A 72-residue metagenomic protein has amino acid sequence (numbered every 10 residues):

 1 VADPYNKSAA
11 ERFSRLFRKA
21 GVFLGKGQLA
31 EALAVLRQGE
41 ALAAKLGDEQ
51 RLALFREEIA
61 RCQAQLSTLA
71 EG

Functional and structural regions predicted by a protein language model:
V1, E40-A41, G47-D48: Amphipathic alpha-helical segments of tetratricopeptide repeats
E58-G72: Alpha-helical linker/edge segments of TPR/alpha-solenoid repeat scaffolds and analogous pre-/post-domain helices
